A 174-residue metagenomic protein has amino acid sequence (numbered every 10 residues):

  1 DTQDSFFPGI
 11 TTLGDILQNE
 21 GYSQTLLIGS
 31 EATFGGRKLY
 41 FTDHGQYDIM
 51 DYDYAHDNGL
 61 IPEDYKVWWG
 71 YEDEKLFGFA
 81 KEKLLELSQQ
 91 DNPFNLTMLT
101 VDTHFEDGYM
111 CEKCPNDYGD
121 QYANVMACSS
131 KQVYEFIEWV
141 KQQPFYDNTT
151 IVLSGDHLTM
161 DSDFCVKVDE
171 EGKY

Functional and structural regions predicted by a protein language model:
D1-Y174: Solvent-exposed soluble domains appended to multi-pass membrane proteins
